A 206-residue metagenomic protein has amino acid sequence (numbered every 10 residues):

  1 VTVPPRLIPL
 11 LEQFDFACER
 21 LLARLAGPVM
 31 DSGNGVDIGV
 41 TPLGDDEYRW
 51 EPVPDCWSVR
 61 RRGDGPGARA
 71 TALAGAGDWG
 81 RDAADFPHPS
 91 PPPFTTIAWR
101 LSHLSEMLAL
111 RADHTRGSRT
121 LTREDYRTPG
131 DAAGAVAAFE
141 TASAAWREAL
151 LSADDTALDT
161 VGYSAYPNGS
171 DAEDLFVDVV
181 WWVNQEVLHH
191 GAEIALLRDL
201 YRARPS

Functional and structural regions predicted by a protein language model:
V1-Y126, S164-S206: Short, contiguous alpha-helical
R127-V161, D178-L188: Acidic/histidine-rich alpha-helical segments that form the ligand environment of transition-metal centers
